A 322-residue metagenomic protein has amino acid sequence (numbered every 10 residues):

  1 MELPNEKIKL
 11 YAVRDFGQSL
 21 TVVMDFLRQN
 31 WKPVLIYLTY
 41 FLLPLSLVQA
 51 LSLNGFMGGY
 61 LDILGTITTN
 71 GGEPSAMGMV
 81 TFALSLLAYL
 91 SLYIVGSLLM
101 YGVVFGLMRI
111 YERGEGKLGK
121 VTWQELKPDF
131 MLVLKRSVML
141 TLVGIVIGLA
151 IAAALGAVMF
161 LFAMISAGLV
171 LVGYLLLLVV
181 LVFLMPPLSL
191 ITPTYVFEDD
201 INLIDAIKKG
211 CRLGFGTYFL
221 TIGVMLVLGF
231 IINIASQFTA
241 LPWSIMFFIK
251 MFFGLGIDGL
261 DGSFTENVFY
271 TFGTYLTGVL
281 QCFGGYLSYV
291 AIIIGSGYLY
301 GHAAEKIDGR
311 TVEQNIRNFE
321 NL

Functional and structural regions predicted by a protein language model:
M1-A83: Non-cleavable N-terminal signal-anchor transmembrane helices
M1-N5, L10-Y11, L61-A76, M100 (+3 more regions): Juxtamembrane transition segments at transmembrane-helix termini in multipass membrane proteins
V13-P44, K120-I147, F183-S236, T274: Interfacial aromatic "cap" segments that immediately flank transmembrane helices in multipass membrane proteins
S19, A83, L87, S91 (+4 more regions): Generic hydrophobic, aliphatic-rich segments that mediate packing or membrane embedding
L35-G58, T81-Y101, R136-M185, V224-F253 (+1 more regions): Hydrophobic alpha-helical transmembrane segments in multi-pass membrane proteins
